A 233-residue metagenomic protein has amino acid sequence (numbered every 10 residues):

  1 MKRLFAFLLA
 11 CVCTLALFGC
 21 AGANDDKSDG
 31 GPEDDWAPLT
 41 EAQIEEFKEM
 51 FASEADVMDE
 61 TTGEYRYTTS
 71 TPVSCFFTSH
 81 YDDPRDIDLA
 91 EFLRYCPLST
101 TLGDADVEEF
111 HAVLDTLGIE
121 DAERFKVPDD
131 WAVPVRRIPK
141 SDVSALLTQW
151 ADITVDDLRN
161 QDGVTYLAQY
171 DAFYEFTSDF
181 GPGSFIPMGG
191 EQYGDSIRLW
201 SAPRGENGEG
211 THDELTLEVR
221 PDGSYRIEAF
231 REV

Functional and structural regions predicted by a protein language model:
M1-L8: Positively charged n-region of N-terminal signal peptides that target proteins for export
C11-V12: Repetitive helical segments and hydrophobic/amphipathic motifs
A16-G19: C-terminal motif of bacterial Sec signal peptides marking the signal peptidase cleavage site
G22: Short, conserved catalytic or interaction motifs in soluble domains
D25-V233: Mature, Sec-exported extracytoplasmic domains of Gram-positive
